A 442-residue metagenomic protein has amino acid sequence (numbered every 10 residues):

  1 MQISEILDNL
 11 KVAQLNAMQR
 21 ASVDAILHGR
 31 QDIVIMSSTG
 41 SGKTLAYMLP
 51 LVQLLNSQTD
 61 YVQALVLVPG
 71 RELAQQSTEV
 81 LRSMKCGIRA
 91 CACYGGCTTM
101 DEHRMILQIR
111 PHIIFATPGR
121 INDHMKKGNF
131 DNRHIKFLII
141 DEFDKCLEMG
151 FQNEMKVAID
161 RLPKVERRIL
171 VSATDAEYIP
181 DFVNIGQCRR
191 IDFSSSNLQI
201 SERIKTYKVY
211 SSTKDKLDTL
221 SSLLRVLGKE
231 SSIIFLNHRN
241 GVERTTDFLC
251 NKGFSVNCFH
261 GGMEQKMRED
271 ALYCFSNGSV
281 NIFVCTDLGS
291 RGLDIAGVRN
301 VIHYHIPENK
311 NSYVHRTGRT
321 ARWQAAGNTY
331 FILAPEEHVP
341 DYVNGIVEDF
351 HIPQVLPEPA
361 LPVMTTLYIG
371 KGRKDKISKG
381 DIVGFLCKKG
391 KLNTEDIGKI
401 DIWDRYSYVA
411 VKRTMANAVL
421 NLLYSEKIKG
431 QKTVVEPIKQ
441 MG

Functional and structural regions predicted by a protein language model:
M1-M36: Conserved pre-motif I regulatory segment
E5, T59-K126, H134-F137, D247-F259: Conserved nucleic-acid-binding Ia/Ib motif block in the N-terminal RecA-like helicase ATPase lobe
N16-Q19, M36-S41, L67-G70, I140-K145 (+3 more regions): Conserved helicase ATPase motor motifs in RecA-like P-loop NTPase domains
R20-G29, T44-T59, Q75, V80-M84: Walker A/P-loop NTP-binding motif
D101-M105, V242-D247, S255-T286: Conserved helicase ATPase core of P-loop NTP-dependent helicases/translocases
D123, F130-N197, V343-I346: Post-DEXD/H (motif II) to motif III coupling segment of the RecA-like Helicase ATP-binding lobe
E202-F248: Conserved interdomain hinge at the start of the Helicase C-terminal
I282, N309-H351: Conserved segment of the helicase C-terminal RecA-like domain
